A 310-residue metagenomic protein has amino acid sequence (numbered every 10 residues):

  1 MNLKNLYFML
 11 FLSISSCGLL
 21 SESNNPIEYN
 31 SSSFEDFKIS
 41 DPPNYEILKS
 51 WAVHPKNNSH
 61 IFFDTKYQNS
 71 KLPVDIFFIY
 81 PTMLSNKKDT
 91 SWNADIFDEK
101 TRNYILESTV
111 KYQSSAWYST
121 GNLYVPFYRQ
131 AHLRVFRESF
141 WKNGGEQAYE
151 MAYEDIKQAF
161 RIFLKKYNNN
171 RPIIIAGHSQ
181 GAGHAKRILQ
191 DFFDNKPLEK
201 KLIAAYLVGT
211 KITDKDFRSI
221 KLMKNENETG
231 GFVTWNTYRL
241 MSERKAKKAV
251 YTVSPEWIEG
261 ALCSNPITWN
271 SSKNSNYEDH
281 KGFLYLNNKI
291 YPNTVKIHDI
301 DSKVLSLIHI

Functional and structural regions predicted by a protein language model:
N5-I14: Sec-dependent N-terminal signal peptides
G18-L20: Bacterial signal peptide processing site
P26-E28, S33-E35, Y80-R171: Active-site catalytic motif of lipid deacylating hydrolases and related acyltransferases
G177, G181: Gly/Ala-rich beta-loop-alpha elbow adjacent to hydrolase catalytic centers
Y206-T213: Active-site nucleophile loop of the alpha/beta-hydrolase fold
T213-Y251: The feature captures the conserved acid-bearing segment of alpha/beta-hydrolase catalytic domains
W235-Y285: A conserved mid-domain beta-alpha-beta active-site/ligand-binding segment of alpha/beta enzyme cores
I308-I310: Conserved small/polar residues in nucleotide/adenosyl-binding loops
